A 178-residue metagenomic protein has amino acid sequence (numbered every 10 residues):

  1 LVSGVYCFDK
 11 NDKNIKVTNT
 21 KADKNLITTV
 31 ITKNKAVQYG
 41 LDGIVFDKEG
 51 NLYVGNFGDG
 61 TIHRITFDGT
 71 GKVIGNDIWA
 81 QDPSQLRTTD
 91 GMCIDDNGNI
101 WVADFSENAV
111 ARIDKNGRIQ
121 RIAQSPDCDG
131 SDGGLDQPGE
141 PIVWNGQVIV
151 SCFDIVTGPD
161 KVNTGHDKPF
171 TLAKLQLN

Functional and structural regions predicted by a protein language model:
L1, L26-N51, D82-N99, D129-G146 (+1 more regions): Beta-rich, blade/repeat-based domains predominating in secreted/periplasmic proteins but also intracellular
L1, L52-G58, I100-F105, V150-P159: Conserved beta-strand positions in repeat-built beta-propeller and related beta-rich domains
G4-Y6, T61-H63, A109-A111, K168-A173: A short loop-to-beta-strand structural motif that recurs across blades of beta-propeller domains
F8-N19, I65-K72, K115-G117, L177-N178: Short loop/turn segments immediately following beta-strands, especially the blade-tip and inter-blade linker loops
I15-I31, V73-Q81, I119-P126: Beta-propeller fold detector
I44-F67: Oxyanion-binding "anion nests"
T66, K72-E107, D114-G117: A beta-strand-loop signature enriched in Asp, Gly, Thr, and Trp that corresponds to the sialidase/neuraminidase Asp-box
Q137-N178: Blade-level signature of beta-propeller repeat domains, shared across WD40, Kelch, NHL, RCC1 and BNR/Asp-box propellers
